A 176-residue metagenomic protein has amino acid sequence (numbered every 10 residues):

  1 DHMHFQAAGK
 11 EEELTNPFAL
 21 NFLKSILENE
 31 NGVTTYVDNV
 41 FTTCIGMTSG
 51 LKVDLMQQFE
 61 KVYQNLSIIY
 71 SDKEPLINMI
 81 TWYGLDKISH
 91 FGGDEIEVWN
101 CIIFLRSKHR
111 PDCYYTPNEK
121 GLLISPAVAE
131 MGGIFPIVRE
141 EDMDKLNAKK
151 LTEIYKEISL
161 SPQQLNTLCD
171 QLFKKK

Functional and structural regions predicted by a protein language model:
D1-K176: HIT superfamily nucleotide-processing domains
